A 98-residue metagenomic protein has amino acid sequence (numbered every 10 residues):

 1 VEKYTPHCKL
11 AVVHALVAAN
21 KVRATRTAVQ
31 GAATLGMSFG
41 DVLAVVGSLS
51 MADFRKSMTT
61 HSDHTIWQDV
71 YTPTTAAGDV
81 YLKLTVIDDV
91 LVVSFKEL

Functional and structural regions predicted by a protein language model:
V1-L98: Ribonuclease/tRNase effector modules and their secretory precursors
